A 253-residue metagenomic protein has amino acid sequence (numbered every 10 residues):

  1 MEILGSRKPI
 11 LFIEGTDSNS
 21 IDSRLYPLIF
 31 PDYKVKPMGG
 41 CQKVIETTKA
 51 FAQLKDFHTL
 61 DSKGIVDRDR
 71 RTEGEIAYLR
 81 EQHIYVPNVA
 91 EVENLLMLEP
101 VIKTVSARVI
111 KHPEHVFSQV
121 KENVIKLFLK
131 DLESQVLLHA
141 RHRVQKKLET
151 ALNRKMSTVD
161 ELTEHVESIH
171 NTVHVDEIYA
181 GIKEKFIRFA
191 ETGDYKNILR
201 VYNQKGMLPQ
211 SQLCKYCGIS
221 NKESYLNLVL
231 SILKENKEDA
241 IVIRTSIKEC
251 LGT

Functional and structural regions predicted by a protein language model:
M1-T253: Acidic, divalent-metal-binding catalytic cores of TOPRIM and closely related two-metal-ion phosphodiester/pyrophosphate
